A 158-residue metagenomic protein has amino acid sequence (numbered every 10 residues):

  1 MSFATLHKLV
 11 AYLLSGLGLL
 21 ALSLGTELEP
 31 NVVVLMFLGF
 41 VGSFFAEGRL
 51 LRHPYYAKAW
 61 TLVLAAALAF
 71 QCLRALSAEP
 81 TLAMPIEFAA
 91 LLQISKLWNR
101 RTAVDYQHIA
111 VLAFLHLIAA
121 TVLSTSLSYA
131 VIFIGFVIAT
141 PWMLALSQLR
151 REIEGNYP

Functional and structural regions predicted by a protein language model:
M1-P158: Linear, non-domain "peripheral" regions
